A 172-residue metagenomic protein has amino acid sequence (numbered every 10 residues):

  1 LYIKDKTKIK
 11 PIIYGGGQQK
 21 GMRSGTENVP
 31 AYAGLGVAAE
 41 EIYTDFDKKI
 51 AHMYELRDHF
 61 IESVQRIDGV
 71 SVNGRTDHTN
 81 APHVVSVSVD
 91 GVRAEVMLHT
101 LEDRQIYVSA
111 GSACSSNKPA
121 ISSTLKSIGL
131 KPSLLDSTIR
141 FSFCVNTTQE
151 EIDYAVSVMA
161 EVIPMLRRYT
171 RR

Functional and structural regions predicted by a protein language model:
L1-R172: Pyridoxal 5′-phosphate
